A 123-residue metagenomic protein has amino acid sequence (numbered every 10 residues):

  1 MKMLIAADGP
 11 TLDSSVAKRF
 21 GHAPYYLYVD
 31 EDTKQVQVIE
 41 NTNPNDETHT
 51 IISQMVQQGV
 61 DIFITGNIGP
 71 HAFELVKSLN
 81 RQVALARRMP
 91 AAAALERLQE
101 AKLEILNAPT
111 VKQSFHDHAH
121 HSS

Functional and structural regions predicted by a protein language model:
M1-D46, T50, Q57-Q58, K77-S78 (+1 more regions): Non-catalytic interface/targeting segments
S53, F73-E74: Alpha-helical segments flanking ligand/cofactor-binding loops in enzyme cores
G66: Conserved residues at the C-terminal ends of beta-strands
